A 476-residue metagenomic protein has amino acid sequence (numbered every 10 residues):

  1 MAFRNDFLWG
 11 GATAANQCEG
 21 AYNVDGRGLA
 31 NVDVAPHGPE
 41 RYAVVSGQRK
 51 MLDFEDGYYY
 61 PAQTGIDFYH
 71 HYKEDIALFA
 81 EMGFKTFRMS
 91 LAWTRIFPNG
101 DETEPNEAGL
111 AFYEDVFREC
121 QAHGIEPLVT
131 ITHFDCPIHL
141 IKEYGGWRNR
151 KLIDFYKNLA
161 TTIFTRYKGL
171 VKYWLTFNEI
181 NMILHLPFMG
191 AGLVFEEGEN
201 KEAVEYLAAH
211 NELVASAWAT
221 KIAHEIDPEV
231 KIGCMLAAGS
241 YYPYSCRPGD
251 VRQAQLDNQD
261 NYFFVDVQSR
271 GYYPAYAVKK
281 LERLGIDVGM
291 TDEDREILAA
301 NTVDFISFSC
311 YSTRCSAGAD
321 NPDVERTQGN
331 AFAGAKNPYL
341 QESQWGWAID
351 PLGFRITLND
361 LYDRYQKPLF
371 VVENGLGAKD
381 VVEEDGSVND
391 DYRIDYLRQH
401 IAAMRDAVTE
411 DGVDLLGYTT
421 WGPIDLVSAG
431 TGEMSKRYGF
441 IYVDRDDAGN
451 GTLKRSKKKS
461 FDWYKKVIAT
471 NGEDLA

Functional and structural regions predicted by a protein language model:
M1-D56, N99-D101, L110-A476: Active-site region of glycoside hydrolase catalytic domains
G57-H71, R148-R150: Active-site mouth loops of central-metabolism enzymes
A62, Y69, G100-T103, Q344: Short, flexible active-site loop motifs that bind/organize anionic cofactors or intermediates
G65-A77, P98, G109: Internal amphipathic alpha-helical repeat/solenoid segments
H71-A92, A300-I306: Catalytic domains of carbohydrate-active enzymes, especially glycoside hydrolases
K85, T94-I96, F134-C136: A short acidic, glycine/proline-enriched capping/turn motif at secondary-structure boundaries, especially helix N-cap
L91-P105: Glycine-rich, proline-tolerant flexible connector loops at the mouths of alpha/beta enzymes
